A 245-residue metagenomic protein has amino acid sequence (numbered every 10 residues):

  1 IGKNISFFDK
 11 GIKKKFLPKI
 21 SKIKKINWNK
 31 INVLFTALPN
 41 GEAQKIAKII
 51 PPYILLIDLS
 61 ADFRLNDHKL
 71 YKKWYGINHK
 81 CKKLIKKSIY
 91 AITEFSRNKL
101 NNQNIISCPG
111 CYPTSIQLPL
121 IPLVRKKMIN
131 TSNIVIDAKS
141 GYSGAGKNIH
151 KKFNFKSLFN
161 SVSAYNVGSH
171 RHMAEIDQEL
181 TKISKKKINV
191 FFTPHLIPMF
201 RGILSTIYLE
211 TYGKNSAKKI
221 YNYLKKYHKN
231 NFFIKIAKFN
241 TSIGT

Functional and structural regions predicted by a protein language model:
I1-V167, K185: N-terminal Rossmann-like NAD(P) cofactor-binding subdomain of oxidoreductases, focused on the glycine-rich
S115-I116, S143-K147, M199-I203, N215-A217: Short acidic/glycine-rich loop or secondary-structure boundary segments that cap or lie
Q117-V124, M173-D177, Y221: Predominant activation on well-ordered alpha-helical scaffold segments within soluble catalytic domains
R125-I129, H170, Q178-K185, Y212-G213 (+2 more regions): Generic secondary-structure signature for well-ordered alpha-helical cores
T131-V135, K187-F191, F233-K238: A short coil-to-beta-strand element that immediately follows conserved catalytic motifs
A164-G168, H195-I197, I243-T245: Short Gly/Pro-enriched turn/cap motifs at secondary-structure boundaries
S169-F200, L204-T206: Oxyanion-binding "anion nests"
S205-T245: C-terminal active-site/capping subdomain that shapes the small-molecule cofactor and substrate pocket of enzyme
